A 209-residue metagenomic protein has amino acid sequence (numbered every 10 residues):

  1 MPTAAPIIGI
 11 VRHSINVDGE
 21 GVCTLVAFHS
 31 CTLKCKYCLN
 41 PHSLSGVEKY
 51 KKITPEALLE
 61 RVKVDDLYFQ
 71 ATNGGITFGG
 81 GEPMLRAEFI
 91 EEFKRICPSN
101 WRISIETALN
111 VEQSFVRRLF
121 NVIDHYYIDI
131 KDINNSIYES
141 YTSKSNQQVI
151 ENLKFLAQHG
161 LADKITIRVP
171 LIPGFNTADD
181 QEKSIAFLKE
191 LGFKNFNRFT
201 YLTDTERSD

Functional and structural regions predicted by a protein language model:
M1-Y50, V64-Q70: N-terminal [4Fe-4S]-dependent radical SAM core
K63-L67, T72-G75, G79-S208: Conserved AdoMet/S-adenosylmethionine-binding subsite of the radical SAM
